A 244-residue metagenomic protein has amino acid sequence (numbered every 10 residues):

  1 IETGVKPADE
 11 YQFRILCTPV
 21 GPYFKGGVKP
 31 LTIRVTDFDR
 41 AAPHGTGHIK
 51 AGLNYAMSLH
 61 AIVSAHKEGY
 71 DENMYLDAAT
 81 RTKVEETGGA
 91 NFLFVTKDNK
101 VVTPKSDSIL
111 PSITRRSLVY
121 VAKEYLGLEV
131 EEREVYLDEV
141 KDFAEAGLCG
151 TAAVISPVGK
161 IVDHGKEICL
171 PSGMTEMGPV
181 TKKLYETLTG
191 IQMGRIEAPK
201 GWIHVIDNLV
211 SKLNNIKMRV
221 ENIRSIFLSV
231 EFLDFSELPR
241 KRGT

Functional and structural regions predicted by a protein language model:
E2-I216, F235: Helix-start/capping segments and mature chain N-termini
N215-K217, N222-S225: Generic short N-terminal amphipathic or hydrophobic helices
L228, L233-S236: Short hydrophobic targeting helices and cationic amphipathic motifs that mediate membrane/organellar targeting
